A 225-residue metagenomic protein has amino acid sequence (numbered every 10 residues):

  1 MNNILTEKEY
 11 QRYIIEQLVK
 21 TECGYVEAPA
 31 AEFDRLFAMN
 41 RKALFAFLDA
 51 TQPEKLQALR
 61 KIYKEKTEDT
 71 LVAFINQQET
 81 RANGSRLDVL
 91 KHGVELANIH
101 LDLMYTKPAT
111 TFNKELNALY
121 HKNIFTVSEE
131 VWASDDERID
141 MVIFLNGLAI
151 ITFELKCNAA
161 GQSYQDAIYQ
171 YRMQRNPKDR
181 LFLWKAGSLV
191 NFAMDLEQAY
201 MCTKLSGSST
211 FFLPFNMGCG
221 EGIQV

Functional and structural regions predicted by a protein language model:
M1-V225: An alpha-helical interface "stripe"
